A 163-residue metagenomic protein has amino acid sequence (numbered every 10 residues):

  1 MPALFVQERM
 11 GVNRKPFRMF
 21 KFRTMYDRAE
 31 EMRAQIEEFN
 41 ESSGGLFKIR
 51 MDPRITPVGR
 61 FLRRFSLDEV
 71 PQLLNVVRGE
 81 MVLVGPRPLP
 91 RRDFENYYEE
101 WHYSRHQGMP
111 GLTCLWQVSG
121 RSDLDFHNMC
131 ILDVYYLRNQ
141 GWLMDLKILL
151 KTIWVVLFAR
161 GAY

Functional and structural regions predicted by a protein language model:
M1-Y163: Conserved small/aromatic sequence motifs within transmembrane helices
